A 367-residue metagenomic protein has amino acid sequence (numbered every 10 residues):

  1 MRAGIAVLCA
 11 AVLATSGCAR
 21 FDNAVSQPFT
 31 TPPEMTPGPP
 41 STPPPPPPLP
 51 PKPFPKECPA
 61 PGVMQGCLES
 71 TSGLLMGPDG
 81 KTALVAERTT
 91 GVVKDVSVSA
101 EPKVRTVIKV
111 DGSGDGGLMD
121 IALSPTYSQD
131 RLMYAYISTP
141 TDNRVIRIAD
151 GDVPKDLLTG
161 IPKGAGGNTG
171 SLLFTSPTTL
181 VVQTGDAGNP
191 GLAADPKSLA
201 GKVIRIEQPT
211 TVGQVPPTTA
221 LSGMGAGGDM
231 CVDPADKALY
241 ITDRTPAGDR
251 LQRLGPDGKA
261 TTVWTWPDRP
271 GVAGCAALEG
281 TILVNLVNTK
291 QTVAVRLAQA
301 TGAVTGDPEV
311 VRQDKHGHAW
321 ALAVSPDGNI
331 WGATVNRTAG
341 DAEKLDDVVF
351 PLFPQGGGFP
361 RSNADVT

Functional and structural regions predicted by a protein language model:
R2-A11, C18-T367: Sequence/structural signature of beta-propeller domains
